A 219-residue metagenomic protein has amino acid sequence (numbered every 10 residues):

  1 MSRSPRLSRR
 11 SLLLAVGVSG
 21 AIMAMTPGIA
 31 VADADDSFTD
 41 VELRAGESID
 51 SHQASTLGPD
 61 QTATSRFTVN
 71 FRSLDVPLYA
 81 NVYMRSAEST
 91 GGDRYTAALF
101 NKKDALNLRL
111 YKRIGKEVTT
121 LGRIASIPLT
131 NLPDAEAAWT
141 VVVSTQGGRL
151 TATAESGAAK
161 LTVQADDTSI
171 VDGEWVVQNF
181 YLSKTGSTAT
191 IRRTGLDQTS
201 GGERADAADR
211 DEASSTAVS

Functional and structural regions predicted by a protein language model:
M1-L7, A15-M25: N-terminal secretory signal peptides
T26-A34: Sec-dependent signal peptide cleavage junction
A34-I49: Short carbohydrate-recognition loop motifs
A45-K112: Secretory/extracellular carbohydrate-interaction modules and structurally similar beta-sandwich "look-alikes"
K116-T140: Short, aromatic/His-centered strand-loop micro-motif at the edge of beta-sheets
A135-T145, L150-A154: Short tryptophan-centered beta-strand motifs in secreted/extracellular beta-sheet-rich domains of glycan-recognition
V163-T190: Flexible glycan-contacting loops in extracellular carbohydrate-active proteins
K184-R204: Exposed low-complexity, polar/acidic, P/S/T/G-rich flexible segments that act as propeptides, protease-susceptible
